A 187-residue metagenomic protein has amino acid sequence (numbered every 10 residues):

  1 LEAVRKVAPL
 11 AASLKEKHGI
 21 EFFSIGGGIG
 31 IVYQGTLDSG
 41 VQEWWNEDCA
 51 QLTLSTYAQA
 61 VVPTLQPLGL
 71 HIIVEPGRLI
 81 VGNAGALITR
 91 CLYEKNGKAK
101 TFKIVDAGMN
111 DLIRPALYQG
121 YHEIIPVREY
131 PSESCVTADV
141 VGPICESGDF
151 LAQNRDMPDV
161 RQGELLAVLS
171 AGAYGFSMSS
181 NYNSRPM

Functional and structural regions predicted by a protein language model:
L1-R90: Active-site loop/helix belt of alpha/beta enzymes
A60-V62, P67-M187: Charged (often Lys/Glu-rich) extended helix/loop segments that serve as interaction or gating elements
